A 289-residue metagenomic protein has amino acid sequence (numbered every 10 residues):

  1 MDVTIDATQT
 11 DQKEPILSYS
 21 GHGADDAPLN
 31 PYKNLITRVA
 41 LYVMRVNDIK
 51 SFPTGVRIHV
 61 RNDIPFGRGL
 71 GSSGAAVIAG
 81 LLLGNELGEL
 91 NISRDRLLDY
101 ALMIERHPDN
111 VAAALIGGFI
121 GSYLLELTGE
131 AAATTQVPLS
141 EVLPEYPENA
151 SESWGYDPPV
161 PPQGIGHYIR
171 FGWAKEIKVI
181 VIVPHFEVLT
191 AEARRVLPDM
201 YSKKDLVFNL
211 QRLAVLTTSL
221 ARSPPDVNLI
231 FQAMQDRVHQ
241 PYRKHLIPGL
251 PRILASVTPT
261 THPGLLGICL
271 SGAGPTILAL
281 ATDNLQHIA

Functional and structural regions predicted by a protein language model:
M1-R68, L82, E86-I92, L127-T128 (+1 more regions): ATP-binding N-lobe of GHMP and related small-molecule kinases
D6, A114-I116, I120-E126, P162 (+2 more regions): Short beta-strand-to-turn element immediately C-terminal to the catalytic PLP-Schiff-base lysine in fold type I
I49-F52, L70, I104-E105, A112-A114 (+5 more regions): Solvent-exposed alpha-helices and their adjacent loops that cap or buttress functional pockets in soluble metabolic
T54-V60, I92-M103, Q232-A233: Beta-strand segments within the central parallel beta-sheet cores of soluble alpha/beta enzyme folds
L70-R94, A114-L125: DPxDG-like acidic metal-binding loop motif
D99-R106, Y123, L127-G172, D199-Y201: Active-site glycine-rich loop that binds ribose-phosphate moieties when present
I180-H245: Active-site rim beta-loop-alpha module in soluble metabolic enzymes
L220-A289: Glycine-rich, charge-dense phosphate/pyrophosphate-binding loop(s) and the adjacent flexible "lid"/catalytic subdomain
